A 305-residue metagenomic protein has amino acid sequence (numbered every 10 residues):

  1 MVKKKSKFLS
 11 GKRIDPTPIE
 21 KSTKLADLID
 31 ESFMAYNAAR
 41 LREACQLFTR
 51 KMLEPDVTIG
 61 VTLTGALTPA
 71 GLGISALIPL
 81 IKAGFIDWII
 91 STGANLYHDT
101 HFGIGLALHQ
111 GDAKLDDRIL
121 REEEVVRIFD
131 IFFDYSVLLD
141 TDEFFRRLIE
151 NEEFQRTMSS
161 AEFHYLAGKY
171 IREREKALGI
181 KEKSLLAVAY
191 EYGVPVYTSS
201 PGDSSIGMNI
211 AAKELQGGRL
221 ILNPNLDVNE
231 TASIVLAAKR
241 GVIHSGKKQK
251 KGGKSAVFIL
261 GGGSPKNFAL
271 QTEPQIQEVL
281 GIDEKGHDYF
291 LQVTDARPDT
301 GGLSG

Functional and structural regions predicted by a protein language model:
M1-L63, P69-G305: Conserved catalytic alpha/beta core of Sir2/sirtuin-type deacylases, generalized to analogous enzyme cores that bind
